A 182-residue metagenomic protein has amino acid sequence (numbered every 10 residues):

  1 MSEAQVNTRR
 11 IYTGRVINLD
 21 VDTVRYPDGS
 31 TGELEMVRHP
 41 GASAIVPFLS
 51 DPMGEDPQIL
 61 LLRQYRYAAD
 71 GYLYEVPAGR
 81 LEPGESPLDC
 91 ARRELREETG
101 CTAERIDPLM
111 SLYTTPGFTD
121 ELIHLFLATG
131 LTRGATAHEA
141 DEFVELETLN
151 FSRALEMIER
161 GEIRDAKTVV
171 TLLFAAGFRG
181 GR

Functional and structural regions predicted by a protein language model:
M1-R9: A short, amphipathic edge element
T8-V46: Acidic, metal-coordinating catalytic segment for phosphate/diphosphate chemistry, firing primarily on the Nudix
N18-D22, Q58, Y72, L122-H124: Short beta-strand micro-motifs in enzyme catalytic cores
Y26, P47-L49, R63, L127-G130: Residue-level signal for short segments within beta-strands and strand-turn junctions of well-structured beta-sheet
G32, S43-A44, P52, R80-A166: Unchanged
G32-E75: N-terminal strand-loop-strand
G177-R182: Generic C-terminal helix-cap and adjacent flexible tail
